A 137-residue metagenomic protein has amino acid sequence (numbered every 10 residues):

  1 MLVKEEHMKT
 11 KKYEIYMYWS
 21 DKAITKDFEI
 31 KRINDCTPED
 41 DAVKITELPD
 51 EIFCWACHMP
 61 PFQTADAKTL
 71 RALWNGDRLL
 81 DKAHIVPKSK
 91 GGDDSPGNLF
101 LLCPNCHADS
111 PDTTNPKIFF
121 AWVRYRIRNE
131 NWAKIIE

Functional and structural regions predicted by a protein language model:
L2-L70, G91-D93, G97, Y125: Short, charged surface segments at domain edges that flank catalytic/cofactor-binding sites
L48-P49, G97-N98, P104-E137: A detector for short metal-coordination/catalytic motifs
M59-L101, S110-A121: Histidine-centered nuclease catalytic patch
